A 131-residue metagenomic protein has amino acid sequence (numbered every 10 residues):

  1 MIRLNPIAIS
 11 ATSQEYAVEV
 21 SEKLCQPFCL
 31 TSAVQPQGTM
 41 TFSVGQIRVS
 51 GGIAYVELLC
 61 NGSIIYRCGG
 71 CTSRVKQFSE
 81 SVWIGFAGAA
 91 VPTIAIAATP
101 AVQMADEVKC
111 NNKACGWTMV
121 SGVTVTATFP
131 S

Functional and structural regions predicted by a protein language model:
M1-S131: Viral structural modules
